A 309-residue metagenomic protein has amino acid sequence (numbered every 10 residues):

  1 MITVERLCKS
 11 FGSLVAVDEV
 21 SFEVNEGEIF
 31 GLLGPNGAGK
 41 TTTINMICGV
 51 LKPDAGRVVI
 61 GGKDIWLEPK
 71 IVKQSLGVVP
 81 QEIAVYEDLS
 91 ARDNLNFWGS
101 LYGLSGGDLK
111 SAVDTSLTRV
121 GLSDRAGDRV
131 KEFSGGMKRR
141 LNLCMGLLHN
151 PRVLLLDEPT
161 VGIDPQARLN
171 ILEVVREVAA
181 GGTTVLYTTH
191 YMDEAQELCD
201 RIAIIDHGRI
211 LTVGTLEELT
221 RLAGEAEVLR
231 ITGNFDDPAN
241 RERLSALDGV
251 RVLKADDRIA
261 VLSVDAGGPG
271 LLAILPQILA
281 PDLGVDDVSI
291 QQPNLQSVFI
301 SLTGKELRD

Functional and structural regions predicted by a protein language model:
G56-L67, I71-V72: Conserved ABC transporter NBD signature motif
N96, S100, G107-R125: Conserved ABC ATPase "signature" region
L143: Hydrophobic anchor residue at the start of the ABC signature
N150: Conserved catalytic motifs of ABC-family nucleotide-binding domains
L154-D157: Catalytic Walker B motif of ABC-type/P-loop ATPase nucleotide-binding domains
L172-D265: ABC transporter nucleotide-binding domain
